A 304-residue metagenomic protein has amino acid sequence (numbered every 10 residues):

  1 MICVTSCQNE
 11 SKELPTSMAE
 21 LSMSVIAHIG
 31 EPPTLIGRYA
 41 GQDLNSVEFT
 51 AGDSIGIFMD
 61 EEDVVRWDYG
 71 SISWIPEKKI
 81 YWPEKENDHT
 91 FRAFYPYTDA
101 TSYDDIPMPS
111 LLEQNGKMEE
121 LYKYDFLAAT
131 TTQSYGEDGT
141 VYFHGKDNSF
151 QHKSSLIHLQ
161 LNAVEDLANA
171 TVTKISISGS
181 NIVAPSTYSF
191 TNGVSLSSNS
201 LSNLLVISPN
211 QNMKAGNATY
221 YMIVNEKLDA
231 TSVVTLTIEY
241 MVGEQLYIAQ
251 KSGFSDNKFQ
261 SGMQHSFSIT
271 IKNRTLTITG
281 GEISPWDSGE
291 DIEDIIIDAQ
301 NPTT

Functional and structural regions predicted by a protein language model:
V4-T304: Sec-type signal peptide cleavage vicinity
